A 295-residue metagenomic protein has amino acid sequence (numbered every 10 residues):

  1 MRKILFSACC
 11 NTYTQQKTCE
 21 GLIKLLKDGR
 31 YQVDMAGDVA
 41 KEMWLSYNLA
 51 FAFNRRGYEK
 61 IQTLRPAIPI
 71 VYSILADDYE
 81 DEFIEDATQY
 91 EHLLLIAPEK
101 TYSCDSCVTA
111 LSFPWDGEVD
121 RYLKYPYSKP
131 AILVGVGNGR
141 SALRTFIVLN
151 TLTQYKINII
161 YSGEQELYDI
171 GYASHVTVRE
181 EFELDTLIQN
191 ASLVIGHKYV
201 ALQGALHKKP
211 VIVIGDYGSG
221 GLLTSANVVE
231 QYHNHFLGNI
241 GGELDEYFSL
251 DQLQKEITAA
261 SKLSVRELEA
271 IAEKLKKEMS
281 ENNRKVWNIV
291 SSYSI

Functional and structural regions predicted by a protein language model:
M1-F53, S291-I295: N-terminal pre-catalytic "stem/leader" segment of glycosyltransferase-like enzymes
G37-V39, Q165, A173-L187, Y199-A201: Conserved active-site histidine-acidic residue motif and adjacent donor-binding/catalytic loop of glycosyltransferases
A50-R55, T63-Y79, H92-L95, V213-I214: Active-site proximal beta-strand in glycosyltransferases
I61, Y79-V108: A short, active-site helix/loop in glycosyltransferases that binds the activated sugar's phosphate group
D81-E85, S103-P130: Acidic anion/phosphate-binding donor-loop and adjacent secondary structure in glycosyltransferase catalytic cores
W115-D169: Conserved catalytic-core segment of nucleotide-activated headgroup transferases in glycan assembly
V200-S261: Catalytic binding pocket for nucleotide-activated donors in carbohydrate/polymer assembly enzymes
G242-S294: A charged, aromatic-enriched C-terminal amphipathic alpha-helix characteristic of glycosyltransferases across folds
